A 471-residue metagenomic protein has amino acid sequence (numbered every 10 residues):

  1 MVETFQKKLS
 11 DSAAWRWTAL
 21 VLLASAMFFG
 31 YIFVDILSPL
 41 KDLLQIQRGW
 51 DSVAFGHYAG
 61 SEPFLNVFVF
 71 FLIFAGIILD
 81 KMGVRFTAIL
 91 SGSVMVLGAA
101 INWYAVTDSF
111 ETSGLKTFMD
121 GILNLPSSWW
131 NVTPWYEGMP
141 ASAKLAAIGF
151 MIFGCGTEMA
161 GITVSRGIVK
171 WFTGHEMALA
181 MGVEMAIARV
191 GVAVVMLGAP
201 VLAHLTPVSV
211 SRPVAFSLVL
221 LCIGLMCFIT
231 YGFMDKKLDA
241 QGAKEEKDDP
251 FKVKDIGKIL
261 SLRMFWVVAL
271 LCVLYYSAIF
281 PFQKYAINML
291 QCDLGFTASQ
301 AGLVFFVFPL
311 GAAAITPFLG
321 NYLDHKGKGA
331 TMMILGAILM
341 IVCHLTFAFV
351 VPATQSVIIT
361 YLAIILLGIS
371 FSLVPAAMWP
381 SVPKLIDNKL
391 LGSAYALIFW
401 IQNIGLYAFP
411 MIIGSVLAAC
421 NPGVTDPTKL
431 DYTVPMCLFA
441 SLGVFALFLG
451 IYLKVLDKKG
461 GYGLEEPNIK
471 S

Functional and structural regions predicted by a protein language model:
V2-A13, D235-A269, I469-S471: Juxtamembrane intracellular "pre-TM" segments in multi-pass secondary transporters
L37-K41, L262-T316, P375, F409-P410: Extracytoplasmic gate region of multi-pass secondary transporters
G60-I77, F306-L319: Central cavity-lining transmembrane alpha-helices of secondary-active solute carriers, predominantly the Major
D80-G92, D324-I338: Cytoplasmic membrane-interface "Motif A"-like loop-to-helix N-cap segments of 12-TM Major Facilitator Superfamily
S93-G138, I338-T354: C-terminal ends and interior cores of transmembrane alpha-helices in multi-pass membrane transporters/permeases
A143, G149-I187: Cytoplasmic helix-loop-helix junction between adjacent transmembrane helices in 12-TM secondary transporters
E184-D235: Helix-loop-helix hairpin linking two adjacent transmembrane segments in secondary transporters
G329-M378: C-terminal transmembrane helical hairpin of 12-TM major facilitator-type secondary transporters
